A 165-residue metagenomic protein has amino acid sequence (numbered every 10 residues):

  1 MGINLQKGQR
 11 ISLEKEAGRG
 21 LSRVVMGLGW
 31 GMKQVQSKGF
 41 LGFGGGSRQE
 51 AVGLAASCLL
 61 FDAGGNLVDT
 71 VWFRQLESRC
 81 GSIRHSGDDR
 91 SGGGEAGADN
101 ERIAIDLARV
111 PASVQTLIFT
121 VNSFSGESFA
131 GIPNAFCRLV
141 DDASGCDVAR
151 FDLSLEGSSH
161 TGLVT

Functional and structural regions predicted by a protein language model:
M1-T165: Intrinsic-disorder/low-complexity signal
